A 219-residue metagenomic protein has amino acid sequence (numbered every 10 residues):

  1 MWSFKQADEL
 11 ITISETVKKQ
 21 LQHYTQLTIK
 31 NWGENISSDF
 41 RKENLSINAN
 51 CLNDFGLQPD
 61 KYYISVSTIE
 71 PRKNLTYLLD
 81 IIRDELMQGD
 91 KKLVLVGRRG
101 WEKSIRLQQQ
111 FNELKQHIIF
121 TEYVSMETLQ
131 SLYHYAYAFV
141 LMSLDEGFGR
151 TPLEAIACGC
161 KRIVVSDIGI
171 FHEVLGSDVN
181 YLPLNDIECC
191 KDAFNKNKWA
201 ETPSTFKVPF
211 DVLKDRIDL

Functional and structural regions predicted by a protein language model:
M1-L219: Carbohydrate transferase catalytic cores enriched for Leloir-type hexosyltransferases
